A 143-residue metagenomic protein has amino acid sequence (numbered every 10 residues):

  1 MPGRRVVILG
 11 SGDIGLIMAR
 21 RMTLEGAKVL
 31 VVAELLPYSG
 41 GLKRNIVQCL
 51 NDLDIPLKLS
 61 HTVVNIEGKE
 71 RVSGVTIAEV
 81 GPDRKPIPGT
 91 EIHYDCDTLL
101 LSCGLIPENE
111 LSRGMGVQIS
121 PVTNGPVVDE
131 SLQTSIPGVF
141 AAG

Functional and structural regions predicted by a protein language model:
M1-G143: Residues forming the flavin
